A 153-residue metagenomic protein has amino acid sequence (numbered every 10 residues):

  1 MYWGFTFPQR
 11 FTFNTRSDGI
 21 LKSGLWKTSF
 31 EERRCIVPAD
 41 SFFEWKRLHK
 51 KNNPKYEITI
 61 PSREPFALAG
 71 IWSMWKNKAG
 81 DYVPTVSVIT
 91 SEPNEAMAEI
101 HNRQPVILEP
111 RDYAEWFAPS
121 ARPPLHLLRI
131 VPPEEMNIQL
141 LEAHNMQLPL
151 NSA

Functional and structural regions predicted by a protein language model:
M1-A153: Short linear sequence motif anchored by a di-proline
